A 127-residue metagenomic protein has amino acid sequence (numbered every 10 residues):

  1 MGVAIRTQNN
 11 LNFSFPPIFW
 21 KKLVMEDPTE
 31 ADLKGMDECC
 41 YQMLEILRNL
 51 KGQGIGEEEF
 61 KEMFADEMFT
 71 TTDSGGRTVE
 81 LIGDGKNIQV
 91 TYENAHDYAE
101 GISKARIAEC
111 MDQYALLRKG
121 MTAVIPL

Functional and structural regions predicted by a protein language model:
M1-L127: Long, Ser/Thr/Pro/Gly-rich and/or acidic low-complexity regions in intracellular
